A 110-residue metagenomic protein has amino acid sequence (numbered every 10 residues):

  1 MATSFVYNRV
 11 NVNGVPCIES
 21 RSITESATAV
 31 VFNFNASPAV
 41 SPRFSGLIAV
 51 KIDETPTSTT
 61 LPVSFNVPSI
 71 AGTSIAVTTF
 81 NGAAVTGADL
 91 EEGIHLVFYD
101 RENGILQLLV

Functional and structural regions predicted by a protein language model:
M1-C17, V110: Short, intrinsically disordered N-terminal pre-domain segments
A2, I23-A27, R101: Glycine-centered flexibility motif
S4, V31-N33, S64: Intrinsic disorder/low-structure terminal segments
F5-Y7, E19-R21, V85-A88: Hydrophobic transmembrane signal anchors and adjacent membrane-proximal interface regions, especially in viral
G14-F44, E54-T59: Surface-exposed ligand/attachment interfaces on beta-rich extracellular proteins
L47-K51: Long, contiguous regulatory modules within eukaryotic nuclear regulatory proteins
I52-V110: Acidic, glycine/polar-enriched metal-coordinating patches/loops that mediate binding to polyanionic ligands
